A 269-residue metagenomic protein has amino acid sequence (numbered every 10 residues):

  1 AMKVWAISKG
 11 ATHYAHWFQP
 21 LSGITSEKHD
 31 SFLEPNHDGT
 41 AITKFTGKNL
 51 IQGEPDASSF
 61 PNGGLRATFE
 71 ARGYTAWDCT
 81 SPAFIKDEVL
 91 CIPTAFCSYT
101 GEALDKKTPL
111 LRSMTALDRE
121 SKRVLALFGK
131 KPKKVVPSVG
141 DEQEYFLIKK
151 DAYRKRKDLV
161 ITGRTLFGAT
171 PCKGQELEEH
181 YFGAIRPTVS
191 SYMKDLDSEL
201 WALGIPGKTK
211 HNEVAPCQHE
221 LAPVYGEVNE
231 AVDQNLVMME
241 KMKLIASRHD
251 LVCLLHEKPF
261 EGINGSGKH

Functional and structural regions predicted by a protein language model:
A1, H16, H211-E213, H269: Histidine-centered active-site/metal-ligand motif
A1-G47, I51-F69: Histidine/acidic residue-rich metal-binding segments in metalloenzymes
E27-H29, N36-H37, A57, G64 (+5 more regions): Charge-rich, low-complexity amphipathic helices in intrinsically disordered tails/linkers adjacent to domains
R72-L255, F260, N264-G267: Glycine-rich, acidic/polar active-site loops that bind/position phosphate-bearing ligands
